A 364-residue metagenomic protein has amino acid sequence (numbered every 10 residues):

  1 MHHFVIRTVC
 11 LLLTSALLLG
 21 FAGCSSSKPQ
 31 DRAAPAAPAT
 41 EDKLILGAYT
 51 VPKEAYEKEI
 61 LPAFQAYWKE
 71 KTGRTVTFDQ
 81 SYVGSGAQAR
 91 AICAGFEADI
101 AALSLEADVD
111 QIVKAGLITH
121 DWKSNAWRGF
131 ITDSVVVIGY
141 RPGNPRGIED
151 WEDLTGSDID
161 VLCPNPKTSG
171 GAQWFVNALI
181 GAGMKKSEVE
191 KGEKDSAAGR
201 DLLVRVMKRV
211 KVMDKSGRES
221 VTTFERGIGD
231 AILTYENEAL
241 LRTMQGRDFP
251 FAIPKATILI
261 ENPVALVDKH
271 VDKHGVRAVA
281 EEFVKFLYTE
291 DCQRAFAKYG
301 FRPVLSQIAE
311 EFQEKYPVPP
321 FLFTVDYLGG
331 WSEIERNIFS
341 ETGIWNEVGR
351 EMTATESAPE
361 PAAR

Functional and structural regions predicted by a protein language model:
M1-L12: Bacterial N-terminal signal peptides that target proteins for export
C10-G20: Bacterial N-terminal signal peptides
C24-A115, W122-N125, Y235, R364: Early extracytoplasmic/lumenal segment of secretory-pathway proteins
A39-E41, G73-T75, V83, A87 (+8 more regions): Extracytoplasmic
V113-K185: A conserved helix-loop-strand patch within extracytoplasmic ligand-binding domains of the periplasmic binding
G129-V135, G199-M207, D214, Q245-R277 (+1 more regions): Periplasmic-binding protein-like
K186-P254: Ligand-binding pocket segment of bilobal, Venus flytrap-like solute-binding proteins
V271-R364: Extracellular/periplasmic juxtamembrane helices and adjacent flexible linkers that interface with membrane partners
